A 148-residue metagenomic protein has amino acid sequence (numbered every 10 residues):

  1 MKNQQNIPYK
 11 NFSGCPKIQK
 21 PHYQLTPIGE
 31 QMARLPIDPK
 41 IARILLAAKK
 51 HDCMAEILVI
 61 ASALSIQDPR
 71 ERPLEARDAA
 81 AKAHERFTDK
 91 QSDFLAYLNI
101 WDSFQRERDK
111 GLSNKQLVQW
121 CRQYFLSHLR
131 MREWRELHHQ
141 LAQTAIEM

Functional and structural regions predicted by a protein language model:
M1-M148: Second RecA-like catalytic domain
